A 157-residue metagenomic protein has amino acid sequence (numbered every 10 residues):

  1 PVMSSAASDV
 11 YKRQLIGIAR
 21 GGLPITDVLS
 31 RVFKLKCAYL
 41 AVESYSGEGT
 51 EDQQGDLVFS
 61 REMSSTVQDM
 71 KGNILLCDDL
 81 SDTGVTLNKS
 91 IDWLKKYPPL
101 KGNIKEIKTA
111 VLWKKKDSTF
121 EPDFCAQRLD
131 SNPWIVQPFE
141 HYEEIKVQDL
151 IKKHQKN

Functional and structural regions predicted by a protein language model:
P1-A7, Y11: Single conserved hydrophobic/aromatic residue that forms the stacking wall/gate of nucleotide- or nucleobase-binding
K12-A19: Short glycine-rich phosphate-binding loop at a beta-alpha junction
Q14, A38, L75, K108-A110: A structural signal for isolated positions on well-ordered beta-strands in alpha/beta enzyme cores
V32-I74, V85-K89: Short, glycine/charge-rich flexible loops or terminal/linker lids adjacent to PRPP-binding catalytic cores
L40, D92-N157: PRPP-dependent phosphoribosyltransferase catalytic core
